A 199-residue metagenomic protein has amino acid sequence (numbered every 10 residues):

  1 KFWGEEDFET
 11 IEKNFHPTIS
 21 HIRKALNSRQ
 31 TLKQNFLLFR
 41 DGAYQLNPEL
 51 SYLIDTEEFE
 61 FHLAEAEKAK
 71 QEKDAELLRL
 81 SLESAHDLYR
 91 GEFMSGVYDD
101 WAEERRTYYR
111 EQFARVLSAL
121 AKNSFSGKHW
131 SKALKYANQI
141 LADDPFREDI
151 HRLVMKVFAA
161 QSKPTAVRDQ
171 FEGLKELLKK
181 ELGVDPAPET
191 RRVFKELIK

Functional and structural regions predicted by a protein language model:
K1-D149, S162-G173, P186, R192 (+1 more regions): Intrinsically disordered, low-complexity protein-interaction/activation regions
L178-A187: Acidic, Ser/Thr/Gly/Pro-rich low-complexity segments and short DxT(G/T)-type signature motifs
